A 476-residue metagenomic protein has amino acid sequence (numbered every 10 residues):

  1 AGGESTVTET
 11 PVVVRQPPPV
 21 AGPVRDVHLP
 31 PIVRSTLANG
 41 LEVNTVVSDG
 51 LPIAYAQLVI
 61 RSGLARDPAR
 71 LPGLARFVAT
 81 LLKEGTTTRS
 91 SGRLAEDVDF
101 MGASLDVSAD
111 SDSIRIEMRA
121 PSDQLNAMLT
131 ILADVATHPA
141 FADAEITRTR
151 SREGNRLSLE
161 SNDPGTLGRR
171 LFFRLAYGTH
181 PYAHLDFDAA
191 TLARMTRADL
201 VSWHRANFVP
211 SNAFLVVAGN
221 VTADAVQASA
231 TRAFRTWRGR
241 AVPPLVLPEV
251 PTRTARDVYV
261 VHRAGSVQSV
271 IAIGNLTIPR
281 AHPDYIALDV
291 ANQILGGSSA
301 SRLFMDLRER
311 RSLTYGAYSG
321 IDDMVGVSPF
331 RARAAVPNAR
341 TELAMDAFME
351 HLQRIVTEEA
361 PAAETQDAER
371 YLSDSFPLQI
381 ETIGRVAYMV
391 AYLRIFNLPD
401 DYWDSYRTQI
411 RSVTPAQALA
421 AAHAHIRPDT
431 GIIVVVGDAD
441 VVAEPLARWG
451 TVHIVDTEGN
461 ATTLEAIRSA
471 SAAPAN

Functional and structural regions predicted by a protein language model:
G2-V13, P17-V20, A183, F214-P279 (+1 more regions): An aromatic/glycine/proline-enriched structural segment found at the starts of mature extracellular/organellar domains
A21-Q57: Mature N-terminal segment immediately following signal peptide/propeptide cleavage in secreted/periplasmic
V27-L29, D99, A255, Q417-A418: Residues that act as N-cap/strand-start positions at coil-to-secondary-structure junctions
N44-V46, G50-T80, R89-T137, R150 (+8 more regions): M16 family metallopeptidases and their MPP-like homologs
H282-I286, L343-M345, I383-G384, E444-R448 (+1 more regions): Short conserved micro-motifs at the rims of enzyme active sites and ligand-binding pockets
I286-V290, L295, R308, P428 (+1 more regions): PPIase-associated folding chaperone regions across multiple families
